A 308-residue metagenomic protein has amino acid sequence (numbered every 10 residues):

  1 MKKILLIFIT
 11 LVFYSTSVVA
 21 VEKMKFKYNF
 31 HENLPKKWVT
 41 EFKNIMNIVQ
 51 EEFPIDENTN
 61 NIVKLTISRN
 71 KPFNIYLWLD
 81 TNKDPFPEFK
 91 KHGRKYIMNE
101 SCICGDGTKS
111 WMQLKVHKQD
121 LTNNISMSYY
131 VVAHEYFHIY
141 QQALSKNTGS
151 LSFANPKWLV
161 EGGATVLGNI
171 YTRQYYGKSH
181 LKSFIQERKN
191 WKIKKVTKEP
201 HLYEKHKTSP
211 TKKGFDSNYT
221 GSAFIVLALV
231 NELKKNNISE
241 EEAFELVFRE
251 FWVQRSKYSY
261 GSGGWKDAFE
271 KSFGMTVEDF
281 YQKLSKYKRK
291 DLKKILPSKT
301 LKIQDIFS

Functional and structural regions predicted by a protein language model:
M1-I4: Positively charged n-region of N-terminal signal peptides that target proteins for export
Y14-S17: N-terminal signal peptide c-region/cleavage motif recognized by signal peptidases
V21-K36, L114: Acidic/histidine-rich, surface-exposed loop or edge segments in extracytoplasmic proteins
F30-M98, A133-Y136: Zn2+-dependent metallopeptidase catalytic core
E32-N44, T122-V131, A154-W158, K213-T220: Soluble non-cytosolic domains of exported or imported proteins
Q50-R69, N147-N155, G177-S183, N237-F251: Surface-exposed patches in mature extracellular/periplasmic domains of secreted proteins
C102-N190: Zinc-dependent metallopeptidase catalytic helix centered on the HExxH motif and its immediate flanking segment
G149-S222, E232-I238, W252-T276, F280-K283 (+2 more regions): Acidic/His/Gly-enriched intrinsically disordered linker/tail segments that often contain short helix/coil "MoRF-like"
